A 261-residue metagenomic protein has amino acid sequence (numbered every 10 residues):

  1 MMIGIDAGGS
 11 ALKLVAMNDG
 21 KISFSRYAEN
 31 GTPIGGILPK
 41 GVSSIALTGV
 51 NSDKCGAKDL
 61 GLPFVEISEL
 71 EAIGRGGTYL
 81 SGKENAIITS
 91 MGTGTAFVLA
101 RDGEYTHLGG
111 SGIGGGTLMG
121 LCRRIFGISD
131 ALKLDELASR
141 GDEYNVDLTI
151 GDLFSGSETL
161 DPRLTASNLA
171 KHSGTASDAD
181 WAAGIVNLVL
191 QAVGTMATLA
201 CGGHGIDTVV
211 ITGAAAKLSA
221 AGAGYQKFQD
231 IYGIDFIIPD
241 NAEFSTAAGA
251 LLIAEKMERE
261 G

Functional and structural regions predicted by a protein language model:
M2-D6, S44-A46, A86-S90, G110: Short glycine-aspartate micro-motif
M2-G35, Y105: Short glycine-rich, Thr/Ser-proximal phosphate-binding strand/loop in the N-terminal lobe of ATP-dependent enzymes
F24, L38-E69, A100-H107: Short beta-strand-loop/turn "lid" adjacent to the catalytic site in phosphate-handling enzymes
L47-C55, L199-A200, I206-F228, E243: Glycine-rich phosphate-binding loops at beta-strand->alpha-helix junctions
G61-T89, G94-G103, A248-A254: Conserved phosphate-binding catalytic cores of ATP/NTP-utilizing and phosphoryl-transfer enzymes
G74-L80, L118-C122, I231, F236-G261: Glycine-rich phosphate-binding/hydrolytic loop that grips phosphoryl groups
R123-A200: Active-site rim beta-loop-alpha module in soluble metabolic enzymes
